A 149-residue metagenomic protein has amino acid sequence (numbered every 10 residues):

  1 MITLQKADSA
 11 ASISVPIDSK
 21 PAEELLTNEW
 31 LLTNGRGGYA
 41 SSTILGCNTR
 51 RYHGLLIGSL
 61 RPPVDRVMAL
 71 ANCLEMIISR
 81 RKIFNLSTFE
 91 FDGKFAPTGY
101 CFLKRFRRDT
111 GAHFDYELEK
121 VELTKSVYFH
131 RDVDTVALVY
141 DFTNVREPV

Functional and structural regions predicted by a protein language model:
M1-V149: Terminal accessory carbohydrate-recognition/targeting modules of carbohydrate-active enzymes
